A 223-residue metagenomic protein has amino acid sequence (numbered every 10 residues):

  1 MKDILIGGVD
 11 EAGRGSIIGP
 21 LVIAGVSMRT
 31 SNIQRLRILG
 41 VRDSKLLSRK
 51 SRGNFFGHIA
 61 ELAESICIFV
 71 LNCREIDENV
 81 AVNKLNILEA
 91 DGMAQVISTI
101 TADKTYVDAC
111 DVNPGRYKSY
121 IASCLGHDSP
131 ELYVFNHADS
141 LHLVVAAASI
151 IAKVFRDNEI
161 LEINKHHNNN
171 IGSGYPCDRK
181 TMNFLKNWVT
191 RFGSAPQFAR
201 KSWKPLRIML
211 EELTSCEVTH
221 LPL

Functional and structural regions predicted by a protein language model:
M1-L223: RNase H-like, Mg2+-dependent phosphodiesterase core, and more generally RNA phosphate-backbone-engaging helix-loop
